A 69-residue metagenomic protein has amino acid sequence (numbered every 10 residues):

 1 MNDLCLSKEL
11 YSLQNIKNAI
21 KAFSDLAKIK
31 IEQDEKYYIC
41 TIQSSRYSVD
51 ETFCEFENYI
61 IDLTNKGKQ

Functional and structural regions predicted by a protein language model:
M1-D3, Y37: Short, solvent-exposed beta-strand edge segments and adjacent coil->beta transition regions
C5-Q14: Short, surface-exposed ligand-recognition loops at beta-strand->loop->(often short) alpha-helix junctions that present
S7, A19, T52-E55: A general marker of short, structured functional hotspots
L13-S24: Amphipathic alpha-helical segments
L26-I31: A short linear hydrophobic-aromatic micro-motif
D34-K36, I42-Q69: Helix-rich interaction surfaces within compact, conserved domain-sized segments that mediate assembly or partner
